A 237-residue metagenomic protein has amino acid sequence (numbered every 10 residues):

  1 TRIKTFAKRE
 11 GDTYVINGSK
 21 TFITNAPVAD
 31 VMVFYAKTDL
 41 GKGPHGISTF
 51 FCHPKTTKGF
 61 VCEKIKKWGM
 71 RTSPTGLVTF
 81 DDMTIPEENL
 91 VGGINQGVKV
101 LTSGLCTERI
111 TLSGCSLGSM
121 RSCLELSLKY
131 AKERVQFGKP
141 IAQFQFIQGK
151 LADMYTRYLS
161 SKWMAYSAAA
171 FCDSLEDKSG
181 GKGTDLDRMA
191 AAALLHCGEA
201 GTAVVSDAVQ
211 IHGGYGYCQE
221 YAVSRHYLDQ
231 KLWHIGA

Functional and structural regions predicted by a protein language model:
T1, G46, P74, A191: Exposed loop/turn and edge beta-strand positions of beta-sandwich/beta-sheet ligand-binding modules
T1-K8: A gly/ser-rich beta-alpha-beta helix-loop segment of oxidoreductase catalytic cores
K4, T13, N17-V61: A short core secondary-structure module
K8-R9, T24-V28, L40-P44, G69-T72 (+3 more regions): Solvent-exposed alpha-helices and their adjacent loops that cap or buttress functional pockets in soluble metabolic
R9-Y14, L77-T79, I94-Q96, S103-A237: Alpha-helical interface subdomain recognition
T57-P86: Flexible, small-/acidic-enriched active-site or ligand-binding loops
C62-K64, N89-V91, Q219: Short, ligand-facing micro-motifs at secondary-structure edges
D82-V100: Long, acidic (Asp/Glu-rich), low-complexity accessory segments flanking structured domains
